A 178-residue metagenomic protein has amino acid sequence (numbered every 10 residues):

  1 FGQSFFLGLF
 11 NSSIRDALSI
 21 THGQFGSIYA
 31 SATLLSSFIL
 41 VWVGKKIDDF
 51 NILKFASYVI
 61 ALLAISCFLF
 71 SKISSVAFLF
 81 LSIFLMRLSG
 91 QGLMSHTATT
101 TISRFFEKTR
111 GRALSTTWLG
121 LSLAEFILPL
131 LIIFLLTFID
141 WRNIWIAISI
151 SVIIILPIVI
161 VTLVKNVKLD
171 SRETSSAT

Functional and structural regions predicted by a protein language model:
F1-H22, L40-V43, L128-P129: Extracytoplasmic
I14-R15, K46-D48, L130-D140: Interfacial helix-cap and linker-helix signal at transmembrane-aqueous boundaries of multi-pass secondary transporters
F38-V76: Conserved MFS/SLC helix-loop-helix module at the cytosolic interface between two early adjacent transmembrane helices
A77-L93: Hydrophobic core of transmembrane alpha-helices in multi-pass small-molecule transporters, especially MFS/SLC-type
G92-F106: Intracellular juxtamembrane helix-capping segments at the cytosolic ends of symmetry-related transmembrane helices
T109-P129: Glycine-rich segments within core transmembrane alpha-helices of 12-TM secondary carriers
N143-T162: Symmetry-related core transmembrane helices of the 12-TM Major Facilitator Superfamily/SLC fold
V164-T178: Flexible cytoplasmic inter-helical loops of multi-pass small-molecule transporters
